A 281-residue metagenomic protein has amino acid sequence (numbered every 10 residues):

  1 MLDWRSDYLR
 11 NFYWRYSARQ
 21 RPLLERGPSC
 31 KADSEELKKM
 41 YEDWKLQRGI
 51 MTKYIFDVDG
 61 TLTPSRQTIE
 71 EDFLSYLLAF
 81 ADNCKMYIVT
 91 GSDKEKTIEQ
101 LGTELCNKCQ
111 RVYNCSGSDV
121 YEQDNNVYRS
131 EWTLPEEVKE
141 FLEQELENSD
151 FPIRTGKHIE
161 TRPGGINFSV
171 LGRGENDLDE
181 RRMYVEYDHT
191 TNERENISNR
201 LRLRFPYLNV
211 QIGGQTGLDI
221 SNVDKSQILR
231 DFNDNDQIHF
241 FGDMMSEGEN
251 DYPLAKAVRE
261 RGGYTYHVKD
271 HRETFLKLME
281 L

Functional and structural regions predicted by a protein language model:
S17-R19: Intrinsically disordered, low-complexity segments enriched in serine/proline and basic residues
I50, E70, D219-L281: Mg2+-dependent phosphoryl-transfer enzymes with acidic/Ser/Thr/Gly-rich catalytic loops
T52-Q67, D251: Asp-based phosphoryl-transfer active-site loop
Y54-D59, C115-S118, R162-P163, F168-R173: Short loop/turn segments at strand-loop or loop-helix junctions that form parts of catalytic or ligand-binding pockets
Q67-H158: Active-site phosphate-binding/coordination module
P152-H239, M245-E247: Conserved acidic, metal-coordinating active-site core of Asp-based, Mg2+-dependent phosphoryl-transfer enzymes
